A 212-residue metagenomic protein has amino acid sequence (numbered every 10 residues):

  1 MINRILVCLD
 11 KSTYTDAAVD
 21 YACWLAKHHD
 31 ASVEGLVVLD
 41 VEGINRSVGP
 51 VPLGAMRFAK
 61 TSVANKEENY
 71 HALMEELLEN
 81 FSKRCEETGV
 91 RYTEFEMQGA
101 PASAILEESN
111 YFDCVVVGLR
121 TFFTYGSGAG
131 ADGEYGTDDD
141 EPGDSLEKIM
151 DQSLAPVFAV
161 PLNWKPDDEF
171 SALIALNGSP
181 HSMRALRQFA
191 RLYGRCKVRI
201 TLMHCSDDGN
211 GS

Functional and structural regions predicted by a protein language model:
M1, D40, E68, L73-V115 (+2 more regions): Structural beta-alpha unit
M1-T61, D168-S212: Small/aliphatic-rich secondary-structure junction motif
K11, Y92-F95, S127-G128, E134-T137 (+1 more regions): Short, flexible loop segments at the rims of nucleotide/cofactor-binding pockets, characterized by
T15, E67-Y70, M74, L78 (+2 more regions): Generic structural signal for well-ordered, non-membrane alpha-helical segments in soluble metabolic enzymes
V19, K27, A100-K165: Gly/Ser-rich helix-loop-strand patches that form or flank binding pockets for ribonucleotide-derived cofactors
G35, T93-E96, A159, L202: A structural preference for short, hydrophobic beta-strand core positions in alpha/beta folds
R57-L73, E134-D140: A short acidic, glycine-rich active-site loop that binds or catalyzes chemistry on phosphate/adenosine moieties
